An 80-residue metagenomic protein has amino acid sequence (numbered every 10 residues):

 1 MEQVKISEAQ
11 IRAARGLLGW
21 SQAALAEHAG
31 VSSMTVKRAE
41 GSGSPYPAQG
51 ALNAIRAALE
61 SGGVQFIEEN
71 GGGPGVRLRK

Functional and structural regions predicted by a protein language model:
M1-I6: A detector for short, charged/polar N-terminal pre-domain segments
I11-A24: Short basic helix-loop element that most often maps to the first helix and adjoining turn of HTH DNA-binding modules
A13, E27, R38: DNA-binding alpha-helical recognition surfaces that contact promoter or target DNA
A24, T35, A54: Residues in the helix-turn-helix
G30-P47: Recognition helix of helix-turn-helix/homeodomain-like DNA-binding domains that insert into the DNA major groove
Q49-I67: DNA major-groove recognition helix of helix-turn-helix/homeodomain DNA-binding modules
V64-K80: Helix-turn-helix/homeodomain-like alpha-helical modules used for DNA recognition and transcription-factor dimerization
